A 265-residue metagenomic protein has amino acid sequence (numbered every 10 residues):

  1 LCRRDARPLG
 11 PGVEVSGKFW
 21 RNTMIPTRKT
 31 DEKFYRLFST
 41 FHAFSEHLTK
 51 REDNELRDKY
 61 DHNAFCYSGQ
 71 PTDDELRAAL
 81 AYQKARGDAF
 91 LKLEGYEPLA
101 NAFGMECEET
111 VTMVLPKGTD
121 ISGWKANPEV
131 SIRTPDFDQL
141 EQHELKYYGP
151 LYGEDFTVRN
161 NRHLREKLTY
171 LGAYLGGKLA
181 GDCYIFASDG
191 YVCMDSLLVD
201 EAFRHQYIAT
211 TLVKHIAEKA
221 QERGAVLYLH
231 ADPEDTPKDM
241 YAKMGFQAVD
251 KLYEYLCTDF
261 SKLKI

Functional and structural regions predicted by a protein language model:
C2, G12, G17-T23, S68-S131 (+2 more regions): Acyl-donor-binding surface of acyltransferase catalytic domains
V15, W20-R86, G153-E154, V158: N-terminal charged segments
M24-F38, Y60-Y67, V111, I121-T157 (+2 more regions): Short amphipathic alpha-helix that is part of the acyltransferase structural core
K59-G69, G190-E201: Conserved acetyl-CoA binding element of GNAT-fold acetyltransferases
D73-A79, V199, H205-E218, K243: Conserved acetyl-CoA-binding loop-helix of GNAT-fold acetyltransferases
A85-E94, A220-D232: Conserved GNAT acetyl-CoA-binding A-motif
Y96-E106, T210, P233-K251: Conserved active-site alpha-helix within GNAT-family acetyltransferase domains
E154-L198: A conserved beta-strand-loop-helix scaffold within acyl/acetyltransferase catalytic domains
